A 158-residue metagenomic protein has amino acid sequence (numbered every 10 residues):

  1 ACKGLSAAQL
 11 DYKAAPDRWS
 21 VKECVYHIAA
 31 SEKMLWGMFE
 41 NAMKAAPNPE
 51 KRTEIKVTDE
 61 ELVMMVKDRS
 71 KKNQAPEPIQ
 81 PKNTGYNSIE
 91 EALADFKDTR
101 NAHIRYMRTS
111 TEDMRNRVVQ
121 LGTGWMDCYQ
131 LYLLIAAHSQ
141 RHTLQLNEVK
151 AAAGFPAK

Functional and structural regions predicted by a protein language model:
A1, L35, F96-T99: Amphipathic alpha-helices that form helix-helix packing interfaces
A1-D11: N-terminal targeting signals for Sec/Tat export/insertion, comprising classic cleavable signal peptides
G4, R18, Y86-N87, W125: Short, conserved sequence motifs enriched in acidic/basic residues, glycine, and aromatics that mark functional "hot
L5-S6, A94, Q120-L121: Intrinsically disordered, low-complexity segments enriched in polar/charged residues with Gly/Pro, especially when
D11-M64, R105-K158: Short, contiguous alpha-helical
E60-M114: Acidic/histidine-rich alpha-helical segments that form the ligand environment of transition-metal centers
